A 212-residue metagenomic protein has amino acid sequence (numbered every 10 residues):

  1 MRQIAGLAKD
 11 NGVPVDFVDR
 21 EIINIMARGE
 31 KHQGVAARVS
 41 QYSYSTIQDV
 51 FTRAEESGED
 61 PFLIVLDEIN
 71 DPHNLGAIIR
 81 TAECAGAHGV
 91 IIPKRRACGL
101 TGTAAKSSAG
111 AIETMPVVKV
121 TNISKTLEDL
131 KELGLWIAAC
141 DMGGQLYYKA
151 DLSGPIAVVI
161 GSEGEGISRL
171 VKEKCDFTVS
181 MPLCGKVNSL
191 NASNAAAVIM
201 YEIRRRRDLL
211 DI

Functional and structural regions predicted by a protein language model:
M1-D10, P14, T52-Q145, K149: RNA substrate-binding interface of SAM-dependent RNA methyltransferases
M1-R53: N-terminal positively charged helical leader segments and presequences
D19, S40, D67, P93-K94 (+5 more regions): Short beta->alpha connector loops at strand-helix junctions that form conserved, small/polar/Pro-enriched
E21-M26, S43-S45, I123-L127, Q145-Y147 (+1 more regions): A short acidic, often aromatic-flanked loop/helix-cap motif at beta-alpha or helix-coil junctions that lines enzyme
H73-A77, I167, A192: Short glycine/serine/threonine-rich phosphate/pyrophosphate-binding segments that cradle anionic phosphate groups
C84, K106-A111, R169-I212: Structured adenosyl-cofactor binding patch, chiefly the S-adenosyl-L-methionine
A97-T103, E165-K174: Short, glycine/polar-rich helix-capping loops at beta-to-alpha or helix-loop-helix junctions that flank or form
